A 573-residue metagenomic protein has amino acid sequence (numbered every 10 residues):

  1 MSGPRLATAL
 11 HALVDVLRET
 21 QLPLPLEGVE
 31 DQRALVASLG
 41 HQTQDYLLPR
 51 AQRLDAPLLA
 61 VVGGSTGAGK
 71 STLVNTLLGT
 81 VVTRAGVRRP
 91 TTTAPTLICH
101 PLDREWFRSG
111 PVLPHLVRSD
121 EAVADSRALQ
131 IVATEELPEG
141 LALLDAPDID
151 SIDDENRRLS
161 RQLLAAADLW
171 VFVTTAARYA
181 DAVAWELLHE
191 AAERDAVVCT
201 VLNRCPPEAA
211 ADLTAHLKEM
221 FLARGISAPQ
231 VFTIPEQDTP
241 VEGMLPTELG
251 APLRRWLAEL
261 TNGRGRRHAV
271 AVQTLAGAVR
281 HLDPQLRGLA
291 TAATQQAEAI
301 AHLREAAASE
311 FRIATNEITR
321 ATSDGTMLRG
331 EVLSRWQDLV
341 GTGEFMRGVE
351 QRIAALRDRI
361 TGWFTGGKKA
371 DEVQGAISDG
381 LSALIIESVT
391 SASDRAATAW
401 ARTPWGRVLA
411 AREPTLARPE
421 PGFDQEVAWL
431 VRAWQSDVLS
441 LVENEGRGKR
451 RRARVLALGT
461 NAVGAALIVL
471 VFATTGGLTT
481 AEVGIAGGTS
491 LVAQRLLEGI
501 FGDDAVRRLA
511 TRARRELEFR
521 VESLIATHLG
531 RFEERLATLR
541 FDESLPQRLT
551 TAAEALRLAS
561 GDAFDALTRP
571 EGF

Functional and structural regions predicted by a protein language model:
M1-A56, R254-K449, R514, E533-F573: Extended helical scaffolds that flank P-loop GTPase cores
S2-L144: Conserved G1/Walker A P-loop phosphate-binding module
L102-E105, D148-D150, A177-A180, C205-E208 (+2 more regions): Conserved nucleotide-binding/hydrolysis micro-motifs of P-loop NTPases
P111, H115-G140, S151, E155-Q230: Conserved C-terminal guanine-recognition region of P-loop GTPase G domains, centered on the G4
P206-R267: Canonical P-loop GTPase G-domain recognition
P246-A271, S490-T511: Short, exposed interaction patches on small structured surface elements
G446-R520: Transmembrane alpha-helical hairpins and terminal membrane-anchor modules
E516, E522, T527-G530, E534: Conserved catalytic alpha/beta cores of large enzymes that bind or transform nucleotide phosphates and polynucleotides
